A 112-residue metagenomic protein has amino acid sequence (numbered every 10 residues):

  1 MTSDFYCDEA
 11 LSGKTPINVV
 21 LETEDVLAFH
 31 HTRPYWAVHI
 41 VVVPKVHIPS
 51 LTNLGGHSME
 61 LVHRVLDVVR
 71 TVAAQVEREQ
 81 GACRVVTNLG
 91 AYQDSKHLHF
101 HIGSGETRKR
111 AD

Functional and structural regions predicted by a protein language model:
M1-D112: HIT superfamily nucleotide-processing domains
